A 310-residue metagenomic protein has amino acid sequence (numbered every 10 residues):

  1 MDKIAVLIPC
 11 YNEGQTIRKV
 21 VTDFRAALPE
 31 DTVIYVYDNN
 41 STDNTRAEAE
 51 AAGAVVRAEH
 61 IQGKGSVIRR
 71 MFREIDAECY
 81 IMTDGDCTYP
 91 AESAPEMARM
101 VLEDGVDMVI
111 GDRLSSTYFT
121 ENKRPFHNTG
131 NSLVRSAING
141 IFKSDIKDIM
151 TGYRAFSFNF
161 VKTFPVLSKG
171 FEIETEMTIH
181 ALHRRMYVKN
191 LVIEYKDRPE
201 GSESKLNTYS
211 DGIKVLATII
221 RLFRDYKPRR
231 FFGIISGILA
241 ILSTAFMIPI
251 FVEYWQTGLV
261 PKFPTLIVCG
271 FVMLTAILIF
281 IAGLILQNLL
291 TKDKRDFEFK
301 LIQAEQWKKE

Functional and structural regions predicted by a protein language model:
K3-A5, V33, E176: Cell-envelope/extracellular polymer assembly enzymes that use nucleotide-activated donors
E13-A26: Short, well-formed alpha-helical segments that are part of the catalytic scaffolds of diverse glycosyltransferases
E13-T16, S41, K64, C87-P90: Donor nucleotide-sugar binding loop of glycosyltransferases
V20, T45, E92-A94: Acidic donor-diphosphate engagement hotspot in glycosyltransferases and nucleotidyltransferases that stabilizes
D38-R46: A conserved acidic beta->alpha catalytic loop
H60-E74, C79, A91-F171, K196-I213: Acceptor/aglycone-binding surface of glycosyltransferases and processive sugar-polymer synthases
S168, I173-E310: Hydrophobic helical membrane-anchoring modules
